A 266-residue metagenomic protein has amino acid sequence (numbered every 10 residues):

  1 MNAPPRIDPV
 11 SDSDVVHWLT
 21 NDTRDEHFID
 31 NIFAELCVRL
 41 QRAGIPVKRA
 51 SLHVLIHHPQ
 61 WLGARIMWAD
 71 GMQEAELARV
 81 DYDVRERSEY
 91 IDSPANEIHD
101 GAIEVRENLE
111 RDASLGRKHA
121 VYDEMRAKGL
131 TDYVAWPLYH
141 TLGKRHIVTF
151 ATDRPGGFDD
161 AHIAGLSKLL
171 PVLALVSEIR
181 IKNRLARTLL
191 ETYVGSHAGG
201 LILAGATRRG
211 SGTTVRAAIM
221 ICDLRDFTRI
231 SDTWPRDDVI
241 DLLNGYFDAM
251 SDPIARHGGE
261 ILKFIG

Functional and structural regions predicted by a protein language model:
T20-R24, C37-I45, V54, M125-R126 (+2 more regions): Short regulatory alpha-helical segment in sensory/regulatory domains of signaling proteins that mediates
N21-E35, D237-V239: Signal-transducing coiled-coil linker helices
L52-V84: GAF sensory/regulatory domain recognition with acknowledged cross-activation on helical regulatory dimers
G71-T131: Regulatory sensory and allosteric helical modules in signal-transduction proteins and certain transcription factors
T131-H140: Short hydrophobic beta-strand micro-motif common in sensory/regulatory domains
A151-S167: Regulatory loop-to-helix N-cap segments in sensory/regulatory domains that couple ligand/signal detection
H162-T214: Regulatory cytosolic signal-relay segments
R208-G266: Catalytic NTP-binding/metal-coordinating core of nucleotidyl cyclase/transferase enzymes
